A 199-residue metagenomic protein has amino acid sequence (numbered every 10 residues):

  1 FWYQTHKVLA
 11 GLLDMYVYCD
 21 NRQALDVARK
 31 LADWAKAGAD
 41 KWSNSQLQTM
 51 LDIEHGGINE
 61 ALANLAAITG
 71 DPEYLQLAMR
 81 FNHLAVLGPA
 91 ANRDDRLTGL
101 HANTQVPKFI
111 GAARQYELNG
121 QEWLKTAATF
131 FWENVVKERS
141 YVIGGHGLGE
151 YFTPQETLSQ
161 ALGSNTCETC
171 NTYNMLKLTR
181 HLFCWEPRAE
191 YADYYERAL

Functional and structural regions predicted by a protein language model:
F1-L199: Glycan-recognition and catalytic cores of secretory/periplasmic carbohydrate-active enzymes
